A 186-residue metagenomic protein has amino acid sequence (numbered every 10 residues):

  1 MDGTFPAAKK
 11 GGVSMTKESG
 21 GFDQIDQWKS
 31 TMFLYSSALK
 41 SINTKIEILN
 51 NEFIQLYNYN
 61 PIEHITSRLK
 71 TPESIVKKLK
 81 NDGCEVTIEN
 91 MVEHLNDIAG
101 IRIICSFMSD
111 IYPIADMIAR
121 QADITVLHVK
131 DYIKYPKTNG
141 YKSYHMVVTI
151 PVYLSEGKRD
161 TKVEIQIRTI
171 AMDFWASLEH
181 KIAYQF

Functional and structural regions predicted by a protein language model:
M1-K10: Short alpha-helical elements
K9-L39, N43-E52, E164-F186: An acidic, glycine-/histidine-flanked metal-binding catalytic module
K40, T44, E73, K77 (+2 more regions): Solvent-exposed alpha-helical segments within well-ordered globular domains of core cellular machineries
E52-F53, G83-C84, A122-L127: Short secondary-structure junctions
N58-A99: A glycine-rich, hydrophobic loop/mini-helix early in the fold
V92, C105-F186: Long beta-strand-rich cores associated with HINT superfamily self-processing modules
G100-I104: Short aromatic/hydrophobic contact patches that present stacked aromatics for nucleic-acid/ligand binding
